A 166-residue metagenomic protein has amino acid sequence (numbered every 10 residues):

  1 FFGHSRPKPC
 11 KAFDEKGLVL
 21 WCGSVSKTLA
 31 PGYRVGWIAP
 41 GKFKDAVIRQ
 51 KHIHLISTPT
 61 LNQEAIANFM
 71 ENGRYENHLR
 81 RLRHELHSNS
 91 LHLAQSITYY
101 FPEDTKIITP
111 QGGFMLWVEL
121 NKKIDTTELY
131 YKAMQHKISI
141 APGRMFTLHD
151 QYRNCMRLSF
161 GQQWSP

Functional and structural regions predicted by a protein language model:
F1-P166: PLP-dependent class I/II
